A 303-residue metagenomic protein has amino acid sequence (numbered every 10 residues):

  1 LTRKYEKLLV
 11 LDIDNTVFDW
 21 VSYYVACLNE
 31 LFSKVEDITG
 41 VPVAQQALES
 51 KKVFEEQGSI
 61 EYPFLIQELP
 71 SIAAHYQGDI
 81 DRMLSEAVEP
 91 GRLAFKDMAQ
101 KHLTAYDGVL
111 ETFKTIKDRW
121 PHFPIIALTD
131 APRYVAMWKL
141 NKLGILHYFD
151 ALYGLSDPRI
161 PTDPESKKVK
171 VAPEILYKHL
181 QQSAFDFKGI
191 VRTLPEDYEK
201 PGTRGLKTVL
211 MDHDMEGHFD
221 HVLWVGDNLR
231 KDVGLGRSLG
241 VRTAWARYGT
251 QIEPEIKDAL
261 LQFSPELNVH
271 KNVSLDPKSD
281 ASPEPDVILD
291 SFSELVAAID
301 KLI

Functional and structural regions predicted by a protein language model:
L1-Y5, L110, K114, R133-I303: Asp-based, Mg2+/Mn2+-dependent phosphohydrolase catalytic module
T2-E49: Active-site neighborhood of HAD-like aspartate-dependent phosphohydrolases
Y5, P63-F64, L93-A127, R133-M137: Short, acidic loop-to-helix structural element flanking the phosphoryl-transfer center in phosphate-processing enzymes
L8-V10, I126, V222-L223: Hydrophobic "anchor" residues on beta-strands that sit immediately upstream of conserved functional sites
Y24-F32, S50-F54, P70, A87-K96 (+2 more regions): Hydrophobic alpha-helical core bundles mediating ligand binding, dimerization, or RNAP-core interactions
E36-P42, W120, G144-Y148: Short helix-capping segments at alpha-helix termini
V41, K51-M98, D107, T115: A metal-dependent, Asp-based hydrolase signature
